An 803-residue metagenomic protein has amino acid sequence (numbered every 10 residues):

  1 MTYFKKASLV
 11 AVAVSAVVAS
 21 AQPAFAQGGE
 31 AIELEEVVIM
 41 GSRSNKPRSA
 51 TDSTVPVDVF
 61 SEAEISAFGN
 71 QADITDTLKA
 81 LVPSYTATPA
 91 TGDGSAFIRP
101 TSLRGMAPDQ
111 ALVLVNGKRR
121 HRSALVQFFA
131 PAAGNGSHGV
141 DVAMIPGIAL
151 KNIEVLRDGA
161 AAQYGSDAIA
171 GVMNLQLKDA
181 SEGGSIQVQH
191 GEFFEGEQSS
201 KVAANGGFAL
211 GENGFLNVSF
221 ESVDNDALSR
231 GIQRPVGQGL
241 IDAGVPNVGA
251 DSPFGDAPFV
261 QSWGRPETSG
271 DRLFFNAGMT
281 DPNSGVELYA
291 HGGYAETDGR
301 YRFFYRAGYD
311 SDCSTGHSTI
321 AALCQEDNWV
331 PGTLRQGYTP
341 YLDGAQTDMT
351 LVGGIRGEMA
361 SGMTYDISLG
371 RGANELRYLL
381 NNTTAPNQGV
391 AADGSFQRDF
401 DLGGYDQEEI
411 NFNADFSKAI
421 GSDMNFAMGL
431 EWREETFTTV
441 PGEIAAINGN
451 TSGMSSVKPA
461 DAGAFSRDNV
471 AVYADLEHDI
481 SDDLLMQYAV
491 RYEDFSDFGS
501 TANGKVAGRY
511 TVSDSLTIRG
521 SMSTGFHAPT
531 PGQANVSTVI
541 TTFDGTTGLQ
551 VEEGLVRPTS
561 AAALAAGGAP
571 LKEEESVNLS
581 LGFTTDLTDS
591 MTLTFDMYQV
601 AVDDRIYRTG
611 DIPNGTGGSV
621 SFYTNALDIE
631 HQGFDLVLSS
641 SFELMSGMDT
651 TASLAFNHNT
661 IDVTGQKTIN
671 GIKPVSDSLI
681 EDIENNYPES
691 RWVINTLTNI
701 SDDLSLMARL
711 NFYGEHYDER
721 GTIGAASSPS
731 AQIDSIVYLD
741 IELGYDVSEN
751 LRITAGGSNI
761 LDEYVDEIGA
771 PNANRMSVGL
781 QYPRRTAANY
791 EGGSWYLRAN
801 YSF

Functional and structural regions predicted by a protein language model:
V38-G69, F128-N135: N-terminal periplasmic "start-of-domain" segments of outer-membrane beta-barrel proteins
K46, L78-A124: Extracytoplasmic beta-strand/coil segments of soluble accessory domains associated with Gram-negative outer-membrane
I74-A80, T101-S102, L114, D141-A143 (+3 more regions): N-terminal periplasmic accessory domains that precede and gate Gram-negative outer-membrane beta-barrel machines
K118-R157: Short acidic/polar hinge/loop motifs at secondary-structure boundaries that mediate gating or recognition
E182, F194-Q336, P340-A360, M428 (+1 more regions): Transmembrane beta-barrel wall of Gram-negative outer-membrane proteins
V330, Y338-V352, E358-A360, L369-R371 (+6 more regions): Outer-membrane beta-barrel transmembrane domain signature of Gram-negative proteins, especially the mid-to-C-terminal
M428, S590-T592, D596-G721: Gram-negative outer-membrane beta-barrel transporters
F712-D718, Y745-F803: C-terminal beta-signal and adjacent terminal beta-strands/loops of Gram-negative outer-membrane beta-barrel proteins
